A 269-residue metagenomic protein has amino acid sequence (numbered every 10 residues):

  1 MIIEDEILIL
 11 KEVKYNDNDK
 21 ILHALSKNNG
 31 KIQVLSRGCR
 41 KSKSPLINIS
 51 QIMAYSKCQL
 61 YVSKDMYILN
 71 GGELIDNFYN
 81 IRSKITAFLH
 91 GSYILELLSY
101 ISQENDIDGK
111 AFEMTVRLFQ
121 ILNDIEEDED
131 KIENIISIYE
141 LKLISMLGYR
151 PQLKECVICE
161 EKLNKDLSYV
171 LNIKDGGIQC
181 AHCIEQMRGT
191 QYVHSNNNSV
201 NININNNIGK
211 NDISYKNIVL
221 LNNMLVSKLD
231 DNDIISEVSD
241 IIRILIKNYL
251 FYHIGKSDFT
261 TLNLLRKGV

Functional and structural regions predicted by a protein language model:
M1-I21, L25-V269: Non-catalytic alpha-helical scaffolds and adjoining flexible linkers that form interface surfaces for assembly
